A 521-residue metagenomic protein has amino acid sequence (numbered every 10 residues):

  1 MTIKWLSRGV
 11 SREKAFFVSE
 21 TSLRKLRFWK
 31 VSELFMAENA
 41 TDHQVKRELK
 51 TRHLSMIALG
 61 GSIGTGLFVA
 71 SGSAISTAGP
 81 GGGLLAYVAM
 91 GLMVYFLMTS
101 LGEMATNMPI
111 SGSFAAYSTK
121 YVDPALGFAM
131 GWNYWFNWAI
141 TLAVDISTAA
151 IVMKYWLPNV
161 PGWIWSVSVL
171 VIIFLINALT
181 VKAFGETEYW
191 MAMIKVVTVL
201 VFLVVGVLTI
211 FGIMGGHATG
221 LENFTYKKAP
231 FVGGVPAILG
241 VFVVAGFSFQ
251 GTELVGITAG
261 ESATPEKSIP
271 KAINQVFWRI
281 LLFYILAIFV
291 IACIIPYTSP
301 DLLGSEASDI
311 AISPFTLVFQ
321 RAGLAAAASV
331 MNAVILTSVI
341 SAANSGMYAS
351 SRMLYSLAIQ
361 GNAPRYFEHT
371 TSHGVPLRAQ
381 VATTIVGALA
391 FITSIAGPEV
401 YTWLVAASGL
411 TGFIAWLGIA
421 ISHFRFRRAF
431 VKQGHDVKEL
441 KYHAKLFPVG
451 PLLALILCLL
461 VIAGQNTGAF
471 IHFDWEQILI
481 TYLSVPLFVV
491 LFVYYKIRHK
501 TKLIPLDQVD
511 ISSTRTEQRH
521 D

Functional and structural regions predicted by a protein language model:
I3-G72, S76-G81, V94-T99, S111 (+2 more regions): Membrane-interface "cap" regions at the ends of multi-pass membrane proteins
A40-V45, L84, L157, P161 (+1 more regions): Helix-loop-helix junctions that connect adjacent transmembrane segments in multi-pass membrane transporters
V45-K46, T51, A70-S166, I173-L175 (+3 more regions): Extracellular loop-to-transmembrane helix junctions
I110, N133-S147, G246-S262, A325-R365 (+2 more regions): Membrane-helix boundary/coupling elements in multi-pass transport proteins
A115-A125, I146-S166, T198, T258-K267 (+4 more regions): Helix-loop-helix connectors at the membrane interface of multi-pass transporters/channels
A116, D123, Y155, V241 (+2 more regions): TM-loop-TM module centered on a large, flexible mid-protein loop between adjacent transmembrane helices in multi-pass
W163-L221, Q250, I273-F277, L281 (+4 more regions): Membrane-interface loop-to-helix entry segments
W190-M191, Y366-L377, W416-I480, K502 (+1 more regions): C-terminal membrane-solvent junction of multi-pass transporters and transport-like membrane proteins
